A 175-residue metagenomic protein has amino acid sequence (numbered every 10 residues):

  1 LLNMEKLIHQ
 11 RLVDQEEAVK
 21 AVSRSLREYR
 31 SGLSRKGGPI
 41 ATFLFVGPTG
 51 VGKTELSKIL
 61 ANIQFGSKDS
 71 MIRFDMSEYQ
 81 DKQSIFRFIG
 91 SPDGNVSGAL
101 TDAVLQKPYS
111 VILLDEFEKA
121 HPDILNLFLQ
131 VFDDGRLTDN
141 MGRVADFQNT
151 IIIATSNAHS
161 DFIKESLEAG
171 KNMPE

Functional and structural regions predicted by a protein language model:
L1-E175: AAA+ P-loop NTPase nucleotide-binding core of proteostasis motors
